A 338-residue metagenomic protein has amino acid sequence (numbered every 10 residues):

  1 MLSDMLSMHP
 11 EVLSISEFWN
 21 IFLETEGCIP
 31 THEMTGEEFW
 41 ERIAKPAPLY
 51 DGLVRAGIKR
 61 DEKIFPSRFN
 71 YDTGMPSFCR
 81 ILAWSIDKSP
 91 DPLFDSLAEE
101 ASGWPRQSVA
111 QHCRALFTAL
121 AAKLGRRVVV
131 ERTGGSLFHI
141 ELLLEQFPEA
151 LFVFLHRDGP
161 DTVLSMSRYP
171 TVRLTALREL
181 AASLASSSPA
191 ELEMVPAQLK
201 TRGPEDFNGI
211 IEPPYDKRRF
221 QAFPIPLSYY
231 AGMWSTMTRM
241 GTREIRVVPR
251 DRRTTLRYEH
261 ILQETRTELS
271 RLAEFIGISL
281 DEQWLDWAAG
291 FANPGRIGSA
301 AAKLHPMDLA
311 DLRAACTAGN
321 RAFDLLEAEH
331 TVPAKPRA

Functional and structural regions predicted by a protein language model:
M1, H139-E145: A short acidic, amphipathic alpha-helical/loop segment
M1-V12: A conserved segment at the C-terminal end of the G1
M8-H9, W19-I21, G135-F138, D158-T162 (+2 more regions): Short, solvent-exposed loop/turn segments at secondary-structure junctions
H9, F147, V248-R250: Acidic-histidine catalytic/liganding microenvironments
S16, V130-R132, F154, T255-E259: Short beta-strand segments
F18-V129, E179-R219, A322: PAPS-dependent sulfation machinery
P66-Y71, P105-Q107, S167, T175-E179 (+2 more regions): PAPS-dependent sulfotransferases, especially Golgi type II membrane carbohydrate sulfotransferases
R132-T133, L143-R168: Conserved phosphate-donor/acceptor-positioning beta-strand/loop module used by diverse small-molecule
